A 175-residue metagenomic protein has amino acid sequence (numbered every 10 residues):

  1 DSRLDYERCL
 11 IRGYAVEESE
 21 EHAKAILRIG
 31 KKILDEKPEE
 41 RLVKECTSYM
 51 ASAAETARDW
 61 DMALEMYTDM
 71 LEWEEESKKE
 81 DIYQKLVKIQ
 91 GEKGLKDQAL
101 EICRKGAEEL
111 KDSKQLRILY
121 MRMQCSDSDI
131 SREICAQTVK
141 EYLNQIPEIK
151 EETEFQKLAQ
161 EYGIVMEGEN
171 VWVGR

Functional and structural regions predicted by a protein language model:
D1, E18, P38, E74 (+2 more regions): Structural signature of alpha-solenoid helical repeat scaffolds
S2-C9, C46, I82, L116-I118 (+1 more regions): The tetratricopeptide repeat
S2-D5, P38, L42, K78 (+2 more regions): Structural signature of alpha-solenoid helical repeat junctions
Y6-G13, M50, K85-L86, L119-R122 (+1 more regions): Structural register within alpha-helical repeat arrays
L10, Y14-E17, A54, Q90 (+2 more regions): Residue at a conserved register position within TPR or TPR-like alpha-solenoid repeats
E20-D35, W60-L71, K96-A107, S131-I146 (+1 more regions): Alpha-helical repeat scaffolds
E45-R58, T68-G94, E101-E108: Alpha-helical adaptor scaffolds
E109-R175: Eukaryotic alpha-helical solenoid repeat scaffolds
